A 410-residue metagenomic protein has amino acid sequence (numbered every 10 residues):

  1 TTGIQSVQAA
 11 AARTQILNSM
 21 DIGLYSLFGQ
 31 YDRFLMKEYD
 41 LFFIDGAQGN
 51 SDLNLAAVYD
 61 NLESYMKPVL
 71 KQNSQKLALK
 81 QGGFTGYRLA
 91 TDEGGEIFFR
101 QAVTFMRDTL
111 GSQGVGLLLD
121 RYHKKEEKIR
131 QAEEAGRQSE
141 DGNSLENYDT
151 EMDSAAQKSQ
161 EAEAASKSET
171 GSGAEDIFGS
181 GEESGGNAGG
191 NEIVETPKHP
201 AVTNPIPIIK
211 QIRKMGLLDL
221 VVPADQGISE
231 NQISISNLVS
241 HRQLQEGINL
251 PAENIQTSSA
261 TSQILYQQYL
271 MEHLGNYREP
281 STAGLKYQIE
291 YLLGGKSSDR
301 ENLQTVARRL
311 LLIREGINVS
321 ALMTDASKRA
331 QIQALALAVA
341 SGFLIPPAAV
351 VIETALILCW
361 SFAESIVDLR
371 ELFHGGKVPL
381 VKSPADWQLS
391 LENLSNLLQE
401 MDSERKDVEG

Functional and structural regions predicted by a protein language model:
T1-L53: Alpha-helical assembly-interface signal, strongest on the long, hydrophobic N-terminal helix that forms
L41-G410: Long, compositionally biased low-complexity segments
